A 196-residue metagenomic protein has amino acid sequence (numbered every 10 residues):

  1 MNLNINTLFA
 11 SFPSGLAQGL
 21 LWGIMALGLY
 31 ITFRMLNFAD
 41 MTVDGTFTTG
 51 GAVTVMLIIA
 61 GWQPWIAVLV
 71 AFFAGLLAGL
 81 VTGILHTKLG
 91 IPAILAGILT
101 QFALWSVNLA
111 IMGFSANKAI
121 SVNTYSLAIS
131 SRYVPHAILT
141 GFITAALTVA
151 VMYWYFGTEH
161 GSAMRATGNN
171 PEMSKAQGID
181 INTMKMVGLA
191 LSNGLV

Functional and structural regions predicted by a protein language model:
M1-M25, V53, A60-I66: Membrane-interfacial amphipathic/re-entrant helices at transmembrane-helix boundaries
N6-G15, W65, G90, A128-G141: Interfacial loop-to-helix junctions that mark the boundaries of transmembrane helices in multi-pass membrane
W22-L27, L76-I84, W105-L109, V149 (+2 more regions): Transmembrane alpha-helical segments of multi-pass membrane transport proteins and ion-pumping complexes
I31, M56, A60, L77-L80 (+3 more regions): Membrane-interface helix caps of multi-pass small-molecule transporters
T32-G50, L85-L99, A163, V187: Short, non-helical or kinked segments that cap or interrupt transmembrane helices
W62-F102, I143-A146: Alpha-helical transmembrane segments within multi-pass membrane transporters and channels
A93, G97-G157, M186-A190: Transmembrane helix-bundle core of multi-pass membrane transporters and related energy-transducing complexes
A150-A190: Membrane-helix/interface signature in polytopic inner-membrane proteins
